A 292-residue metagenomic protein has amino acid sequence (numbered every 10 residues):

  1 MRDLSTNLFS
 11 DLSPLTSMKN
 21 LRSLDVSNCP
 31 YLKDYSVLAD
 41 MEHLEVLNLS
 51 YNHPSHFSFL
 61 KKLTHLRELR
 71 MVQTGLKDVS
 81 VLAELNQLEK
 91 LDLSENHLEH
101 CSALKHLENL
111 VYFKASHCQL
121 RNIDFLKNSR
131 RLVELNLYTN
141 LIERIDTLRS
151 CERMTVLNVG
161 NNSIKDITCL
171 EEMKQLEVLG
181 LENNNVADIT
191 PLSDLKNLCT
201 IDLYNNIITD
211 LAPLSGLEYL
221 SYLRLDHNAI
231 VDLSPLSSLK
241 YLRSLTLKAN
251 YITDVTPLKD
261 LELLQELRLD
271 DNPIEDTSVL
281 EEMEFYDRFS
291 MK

Functional and structural regions predicted by a protein language model:
M1-S10, P14, N20-K33, V37 (+19 more regions): Concave beta-strand-loop units of leucine-rich repeat
L60: Acidic, Mg2+-coordinating catalytic modules of nucleic-acid enzymes
